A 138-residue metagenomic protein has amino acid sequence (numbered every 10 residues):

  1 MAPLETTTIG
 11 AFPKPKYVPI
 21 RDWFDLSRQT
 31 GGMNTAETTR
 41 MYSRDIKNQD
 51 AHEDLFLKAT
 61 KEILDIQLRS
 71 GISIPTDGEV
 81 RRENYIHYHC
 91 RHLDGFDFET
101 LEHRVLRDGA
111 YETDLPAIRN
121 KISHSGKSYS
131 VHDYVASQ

Functional and structural regions predicted by a protein language model:
M1-Q138: Domain-level signal for soluble alpha/beta catalytic cores
